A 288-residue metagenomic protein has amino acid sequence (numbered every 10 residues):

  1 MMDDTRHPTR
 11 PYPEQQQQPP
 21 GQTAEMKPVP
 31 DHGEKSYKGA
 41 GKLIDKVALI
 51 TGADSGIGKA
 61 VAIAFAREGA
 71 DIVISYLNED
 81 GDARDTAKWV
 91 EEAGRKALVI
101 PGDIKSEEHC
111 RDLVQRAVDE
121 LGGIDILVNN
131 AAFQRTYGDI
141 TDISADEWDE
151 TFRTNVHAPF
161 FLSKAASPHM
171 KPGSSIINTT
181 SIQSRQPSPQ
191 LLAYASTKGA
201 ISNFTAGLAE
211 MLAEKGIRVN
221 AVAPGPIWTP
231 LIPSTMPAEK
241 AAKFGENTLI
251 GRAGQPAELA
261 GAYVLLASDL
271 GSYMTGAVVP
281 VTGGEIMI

Functional and structural regions predicted by a protein language model:
D4, M26, E34-K35, Y137 (+3 more regions): Short C-terminal tail/terminal secondary-structure segment of NAD(P)H-dependent dehydrogenase/reductase domains
D80, P101-V114, A145, A257-E258: The beta1-alpha1 cofactor-binding region of Rossmann-like NAD(H)/NADP(H)-dependent oxidoreductases
L121, H169, R252-V281, I286-M287: C-terminal substrate-recognition "lid" of short-chain dehydrogenase/reductases
G138-I140, S144-D149, F244: Substrate-binding pocket helix/loop in short-chain dehydrogenase/reductase
S163, T197: Active-site helix of classical SDR
P168, E210-E214, S272: Alpha-helical segment proximal to the catalytic Tyr-Lys
S181: Residue(s) in the substrate-gating loop at a strand-loop-helix junction that position the organic substrate next
